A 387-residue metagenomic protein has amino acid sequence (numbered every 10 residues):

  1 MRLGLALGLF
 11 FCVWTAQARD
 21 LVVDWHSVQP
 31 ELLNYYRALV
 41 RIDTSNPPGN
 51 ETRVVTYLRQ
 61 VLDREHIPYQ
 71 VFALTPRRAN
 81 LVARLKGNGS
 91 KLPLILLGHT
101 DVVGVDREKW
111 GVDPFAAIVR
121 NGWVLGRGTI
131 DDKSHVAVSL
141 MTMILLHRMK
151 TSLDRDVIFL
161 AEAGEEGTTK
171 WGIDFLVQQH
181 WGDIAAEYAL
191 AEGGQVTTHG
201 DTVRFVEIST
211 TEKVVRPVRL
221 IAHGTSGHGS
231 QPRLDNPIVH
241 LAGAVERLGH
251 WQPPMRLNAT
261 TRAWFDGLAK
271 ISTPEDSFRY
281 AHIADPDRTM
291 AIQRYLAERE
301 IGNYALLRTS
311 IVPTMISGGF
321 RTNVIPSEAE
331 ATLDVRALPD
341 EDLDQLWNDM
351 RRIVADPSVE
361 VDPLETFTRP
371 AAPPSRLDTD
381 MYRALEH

Functional and structural regions predicted by a protein language model:
G4-V13: Bacterial N-terminal signal peptides
W14-A18: Sec/Tat signal peptide C-region and signal peptidase I cleavage site
R19-D20, G194-R204, I208-T211, V215-H387: Metal-dependent amide/peptide-bond hydrolase catalytic core, centered on the "pita-bread" metallohydrolase fold
R19-T129, V136, L146-R155: Acidic/His- and Gly-rich active-site-bordering loop/insert found across diverse amide/peptide-bond hydrolases
V28-Y36, N50-V54, L58, H135 (+8 more regions): Stable alpha-helical elements in mature extracytoplasmic
R37-T44, R59-P68, M141-R148, W181-G182 (+4 more regions): Sec-exported extracytoplasmic/periplasmic mature domains
V124, I130-E207: Acidic/histidine-rich catalytic neighborhood of metal-dependent amide-processing enzymes
